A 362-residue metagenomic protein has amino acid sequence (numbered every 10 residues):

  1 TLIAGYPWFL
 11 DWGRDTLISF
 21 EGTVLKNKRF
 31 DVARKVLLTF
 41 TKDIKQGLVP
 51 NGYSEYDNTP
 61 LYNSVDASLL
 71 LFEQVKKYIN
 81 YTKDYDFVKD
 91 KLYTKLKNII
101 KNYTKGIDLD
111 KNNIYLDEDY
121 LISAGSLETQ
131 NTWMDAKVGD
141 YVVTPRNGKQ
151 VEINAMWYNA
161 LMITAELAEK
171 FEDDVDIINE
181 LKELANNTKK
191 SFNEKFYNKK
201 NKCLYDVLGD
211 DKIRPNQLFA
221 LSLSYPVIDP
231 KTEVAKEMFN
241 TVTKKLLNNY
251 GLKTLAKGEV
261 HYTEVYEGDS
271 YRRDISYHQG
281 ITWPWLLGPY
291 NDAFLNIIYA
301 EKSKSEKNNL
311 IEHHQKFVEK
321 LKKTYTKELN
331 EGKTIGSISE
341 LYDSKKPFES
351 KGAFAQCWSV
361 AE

Functional and structural regions predicted by a protein language model:
T1-D11, K35-Y56, D108-K149, N187-W285 (+1 more regions): Extended glycan-interaction surfaces of carbohydrate-active proteins
L10-T16, F20-N131, Q150-N154, Y158 (+6 more regions): Aromatic-rich carbohydrate-recognition surfaces in CAZymes
K28-R29, D84, V88, D173 (+2 more regions): Alpha-helical structural elements of signaling/regulatory helical domains
N102-Y103, A160, T164-L167, T188-K195 (+2 more regions): Short alpha-helical functional segments enriched in proximate histidine and acidic residues
L109, E166-D176, F196-N201, A300-K302: Surface-exposed helix-capping loop/turn segments at secondary-structure junctions
N154-K190: Active-site neighborhood of glycoside hydrolase catalytic domains
L161-E169, A220, S224-D229, P289-K302: Extended, well-ordered alpha-helical segments in internal regulatory regions
